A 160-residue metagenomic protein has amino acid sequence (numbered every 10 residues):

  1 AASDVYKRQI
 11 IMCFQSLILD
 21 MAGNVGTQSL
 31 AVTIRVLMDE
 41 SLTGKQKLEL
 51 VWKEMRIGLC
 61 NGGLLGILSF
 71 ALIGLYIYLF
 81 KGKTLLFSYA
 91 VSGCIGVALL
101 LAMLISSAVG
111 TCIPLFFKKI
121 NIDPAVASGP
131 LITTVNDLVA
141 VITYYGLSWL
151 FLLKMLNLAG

Functional and structural regions predicted by a protein language model:
A1-Y6: Short, small-residue-biased leader/transition segments that mark boundaries at the very start of proteins
K7-M12, A71-L100, M155, A159-G160: Membrane-interfacial helix-loop-helix connectors in multipass membrane proteins
R8-I10, A22-L50, L75-L86, V109-I132: Juxtamembrane helix-loop transition segments at the membrane interface in multi-pass membrane proteins
F14, I18, A22, I57 (+12 more regions): Alpha-helical transmembrane segments in multi-pass membrane proteins
M38, L42-G44, L59, V139-T143 (+1 more regions): A generic membrane alpha-helix/interface feature
K47-L59: Interfacial transmembrane-helix starts/ends
Y145-L158: Transmembrane alpha-helix termini and helix-breaking/packing motifs in multi-pass membrane transporters
